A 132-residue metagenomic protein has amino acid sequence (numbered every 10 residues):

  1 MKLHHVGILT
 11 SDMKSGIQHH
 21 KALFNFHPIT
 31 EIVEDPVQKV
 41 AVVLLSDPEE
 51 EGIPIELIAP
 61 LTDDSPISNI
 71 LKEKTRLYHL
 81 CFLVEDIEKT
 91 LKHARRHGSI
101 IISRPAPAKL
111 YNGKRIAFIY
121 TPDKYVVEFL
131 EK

Functional and structural regions predicted by a protein language model:
M1-H4: Extreme N-terminal starter segment of soluble prokaryotic enzymes
I8-G52, R96-I100, R104-N112: Core segments of cupin and vicinal oxygen chelate
D12-S15, T62, I67-D123: Vicinal oxygen chelate
L44, E56, V127-E128: Conserved beta-strand in the GNAT
L45-E50, I119-P122, K132: Active-site beta-strand termini and strand-to-loop segments that position acidic
P54, I58-T62: A contiguous binding-surface segment within folded domains or other stable secondary-structure elements
